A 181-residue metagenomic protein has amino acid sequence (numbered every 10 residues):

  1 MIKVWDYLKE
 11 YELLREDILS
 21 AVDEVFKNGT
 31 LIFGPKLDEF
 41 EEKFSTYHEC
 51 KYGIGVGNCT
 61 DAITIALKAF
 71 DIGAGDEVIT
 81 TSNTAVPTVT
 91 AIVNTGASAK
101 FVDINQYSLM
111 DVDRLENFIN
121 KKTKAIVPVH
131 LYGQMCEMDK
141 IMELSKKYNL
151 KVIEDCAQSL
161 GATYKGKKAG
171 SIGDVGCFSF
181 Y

Functional and structural regions predicted by a protein language model:
M1-T30, P35: N-terminal "arm"/small-domain region of PLP-dependent enzymes with the aminotransferase-like
L8, S20, P35-K43, Y47-G53 (+6 more regions): PLP-dependent aminotransferase class I/II
S20, H48, G73, K121 (+1 more regions): Structured loop/turn residues at beta-strand edges in well-structured enzyme cores
T30-E77, A91-T95, F101, K167: Phosphate-binding glycine-rich loop
F40, I63-A66, L115, I141 (+1 more regions): Generic hydrophobic alpha-helical segments
K68-C156, T163: PLP-dependent aminotransferase-like
E154-Y181: Conserved active-site segment immediately N-terminal to the catalytic lysine that forms the internal aldimine
